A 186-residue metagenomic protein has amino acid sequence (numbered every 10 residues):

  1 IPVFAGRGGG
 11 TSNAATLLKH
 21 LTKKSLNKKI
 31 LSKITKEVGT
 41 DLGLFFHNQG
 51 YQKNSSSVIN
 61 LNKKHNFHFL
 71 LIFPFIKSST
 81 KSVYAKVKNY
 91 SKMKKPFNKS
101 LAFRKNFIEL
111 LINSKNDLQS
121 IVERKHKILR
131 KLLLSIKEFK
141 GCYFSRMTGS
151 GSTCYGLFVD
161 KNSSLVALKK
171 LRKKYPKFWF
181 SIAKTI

Functional and structural regions predicted by a protein language model:
I1-G6, F144-S145: Short pre-catalytic strand/loop immediately N-terminal to key active-site residues, enriched for Gly-Thr
A5-L31, L44: DPxDG-like acidic metal-binding loop motif
R7-G10, M147-S152: Glycine-rich beta-strand-to-loop/alpha-helix junction loops that act as flexible
H20-V38, D160-L171: Phosphate-handling active-site elements
H47-F144, V159-K177, S181-I186: Conserved, helical-rich catalytic subdomain that frames metal- and/or nucleotide-binding sites in enzyme alpha/beta
Y155-L157: Short hydrophobic/aromatic beta-strand micro-patches that form the beta-sheet surface supporting nucleotide- or nucleic
